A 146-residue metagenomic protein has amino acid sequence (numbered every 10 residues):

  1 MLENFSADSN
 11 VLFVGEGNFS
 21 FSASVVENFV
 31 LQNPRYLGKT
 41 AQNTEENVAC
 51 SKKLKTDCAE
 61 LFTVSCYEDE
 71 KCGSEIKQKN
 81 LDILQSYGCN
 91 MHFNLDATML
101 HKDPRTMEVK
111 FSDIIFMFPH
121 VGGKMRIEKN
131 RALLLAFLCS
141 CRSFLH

Functional and structural regions predicted by a protein language model:
M1-L31: Class I SAM-dependent methyltransferase Rossmann-like catalytic core, especially the SAM/SAH-binding loop
M1-S9, C50, Q78-K79, H101-T106: SAM/dcSAM-binding transferase cores
E16, V30-P34, P119, G123 (+1 more regions): Short amphipathic alpha-helices and their capping/turn residues within compact interaction modules
F19-A23, N33, E70-S74, M99-K102 (+1 more regions): Eukaryotic short linear interaction motifs
R35-A41, C58-K71: A short beta-strand-loop structural module common to alpha/beta enzyme folds
C72-M107: S-adenosyl-L-methionine
K110-R131: A short SAM/SAH-binding and catalytic strip from SAM-dependent methyltransferases
E128-H146: A short glycine-rich, Lys/Arg-flanked "PGG" loop and its adjoining helix->strand segment in the class I
